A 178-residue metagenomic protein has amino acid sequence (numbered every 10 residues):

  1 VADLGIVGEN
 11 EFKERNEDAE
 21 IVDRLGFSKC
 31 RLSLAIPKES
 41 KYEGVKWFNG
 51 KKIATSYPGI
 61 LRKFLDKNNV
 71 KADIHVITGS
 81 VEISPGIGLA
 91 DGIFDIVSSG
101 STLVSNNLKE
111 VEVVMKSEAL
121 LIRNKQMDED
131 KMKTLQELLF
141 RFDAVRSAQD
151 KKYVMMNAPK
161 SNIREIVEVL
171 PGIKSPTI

Functional and structural regions predicted by a protein language model:
V1-L4: Extracytoplasmic small-molecule ligand-binding "clamshell" domains of the periplasmic binding protein/Venus flytrap
I6-S28, K38-I178: Small-molecule-sensing regulatory modules
S33: Active-site-proximal cofactor/substrate-binding loop regions of enzyme domains
